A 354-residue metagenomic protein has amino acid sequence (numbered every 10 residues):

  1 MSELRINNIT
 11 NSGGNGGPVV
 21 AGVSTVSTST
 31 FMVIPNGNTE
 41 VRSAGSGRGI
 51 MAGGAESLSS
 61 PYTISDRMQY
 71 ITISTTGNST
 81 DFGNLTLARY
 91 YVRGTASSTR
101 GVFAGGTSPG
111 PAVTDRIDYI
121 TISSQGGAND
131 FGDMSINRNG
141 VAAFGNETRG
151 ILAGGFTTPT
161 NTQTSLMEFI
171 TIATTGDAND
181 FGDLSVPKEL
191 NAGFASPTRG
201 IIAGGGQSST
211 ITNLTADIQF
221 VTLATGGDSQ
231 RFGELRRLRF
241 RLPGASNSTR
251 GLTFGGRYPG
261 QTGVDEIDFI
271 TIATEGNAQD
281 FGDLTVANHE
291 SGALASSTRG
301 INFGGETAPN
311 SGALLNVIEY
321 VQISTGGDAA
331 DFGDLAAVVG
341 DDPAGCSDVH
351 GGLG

Functional and structural regions predicted by a protein language model:
S2-G354: Polar, enzyme-active/binding microenvironments
